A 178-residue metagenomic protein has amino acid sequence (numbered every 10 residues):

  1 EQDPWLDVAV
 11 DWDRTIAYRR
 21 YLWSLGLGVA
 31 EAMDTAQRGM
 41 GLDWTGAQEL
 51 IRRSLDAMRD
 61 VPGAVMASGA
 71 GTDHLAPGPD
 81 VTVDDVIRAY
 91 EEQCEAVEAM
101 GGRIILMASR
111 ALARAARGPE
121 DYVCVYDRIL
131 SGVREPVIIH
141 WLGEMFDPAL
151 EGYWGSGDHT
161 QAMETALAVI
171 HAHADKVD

Functional and structural regions predicted by a protein language model:
E1-Q161: Active-site beta->alpha loop and helix N-cap motifs at the rims of alpha/beta catalytic domains
I105-L106, K176-D178: Catalytic beta/alpha-barrel core
W141, M163-V177: Acidic/histidine-rich catalytic cores of soluble enzymes
